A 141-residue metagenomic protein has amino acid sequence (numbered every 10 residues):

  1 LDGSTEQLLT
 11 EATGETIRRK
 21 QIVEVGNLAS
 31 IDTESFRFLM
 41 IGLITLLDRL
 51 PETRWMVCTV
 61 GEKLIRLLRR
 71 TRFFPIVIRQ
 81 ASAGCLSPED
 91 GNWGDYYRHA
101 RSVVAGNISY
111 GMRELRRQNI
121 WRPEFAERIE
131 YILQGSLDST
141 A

Functional and structural regions predicted by a protein language model:
L1-E89, G94, A100: Acyl-donor binding region in acyl/amide transferases
T5, T13, M112, L133-L137: Generic secondary-structure transition motif, activating predominantly at the C-termini of alpha-helices
L50-W55, W121-A141: Short, cationic low-complexity segments
S82-Y131: Accessory, usually C-terminal, subdomains that scaffold auxiliary metal cofactors
